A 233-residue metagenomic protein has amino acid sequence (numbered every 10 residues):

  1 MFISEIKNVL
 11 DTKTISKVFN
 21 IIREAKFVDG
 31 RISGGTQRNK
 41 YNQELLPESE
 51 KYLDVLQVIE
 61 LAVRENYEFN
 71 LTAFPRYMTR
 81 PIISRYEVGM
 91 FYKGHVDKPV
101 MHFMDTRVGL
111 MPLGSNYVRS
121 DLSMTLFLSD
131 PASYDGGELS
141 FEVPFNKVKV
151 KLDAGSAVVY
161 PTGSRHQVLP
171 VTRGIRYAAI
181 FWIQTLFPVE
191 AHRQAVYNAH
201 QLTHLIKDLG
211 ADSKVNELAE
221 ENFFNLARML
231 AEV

Functional and structural regions predicted by a protein language model:
M1-I82, F91, A195-V233: Non-heme Fe(II)/2-oxoglutarate
E68-Y197: Catalytic core of non-heme Fe(II) oxygenases with the double-stranded beta-helix
